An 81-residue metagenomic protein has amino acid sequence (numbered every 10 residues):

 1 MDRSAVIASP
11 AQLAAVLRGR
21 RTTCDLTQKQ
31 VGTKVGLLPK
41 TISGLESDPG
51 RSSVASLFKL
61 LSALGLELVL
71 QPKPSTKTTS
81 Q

Functional and structural regions predicted by a protein language model:
M1-T22: A short, Lys/Arg-rich alpha-helix, primarily the initiator
V16, T27, S53-S56: Residues that mark the N-terminal boundary/hinge immediately upstream of a DNA-recognition element
T22, T33, S62: Short polybasic/polar patches that bind polyanions
D25-S43: Short alpha-helical DNA-recognition segment
A55-Q71: DNA major-groove recognition helix of helix-turn-helix/homeodomain DNA-binding modules
V69-Q81: Short, charged recognition helix plus adjacent turn of helix-turn-helix-like nucleic-acid-binding domains
